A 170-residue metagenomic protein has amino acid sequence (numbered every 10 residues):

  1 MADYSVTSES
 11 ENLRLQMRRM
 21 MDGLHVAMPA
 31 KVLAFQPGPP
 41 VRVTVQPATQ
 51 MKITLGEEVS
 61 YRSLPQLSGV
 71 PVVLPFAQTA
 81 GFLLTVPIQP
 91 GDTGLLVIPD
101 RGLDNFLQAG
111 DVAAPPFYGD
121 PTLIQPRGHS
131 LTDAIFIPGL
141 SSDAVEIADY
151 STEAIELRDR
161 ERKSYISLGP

Functional and structural regions predicted by a protein language model:
A2-P170: Hydrophobic packing positions characteristic of elongated beta-solenoid/beta-helix-type spike/fiber shafts
